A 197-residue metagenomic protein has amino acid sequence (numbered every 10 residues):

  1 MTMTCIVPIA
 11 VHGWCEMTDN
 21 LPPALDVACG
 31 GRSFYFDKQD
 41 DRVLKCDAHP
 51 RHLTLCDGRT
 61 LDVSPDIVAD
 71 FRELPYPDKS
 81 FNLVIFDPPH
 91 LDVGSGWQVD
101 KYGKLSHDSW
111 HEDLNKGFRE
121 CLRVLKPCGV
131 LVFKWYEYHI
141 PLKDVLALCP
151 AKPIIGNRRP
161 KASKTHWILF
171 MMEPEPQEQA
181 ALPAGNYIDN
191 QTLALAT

Functional and structural regions predicted by a protein language model:
T2-T197: Class I S-adenosyl-L-methionine-dependent methyltransferase catalytic core
